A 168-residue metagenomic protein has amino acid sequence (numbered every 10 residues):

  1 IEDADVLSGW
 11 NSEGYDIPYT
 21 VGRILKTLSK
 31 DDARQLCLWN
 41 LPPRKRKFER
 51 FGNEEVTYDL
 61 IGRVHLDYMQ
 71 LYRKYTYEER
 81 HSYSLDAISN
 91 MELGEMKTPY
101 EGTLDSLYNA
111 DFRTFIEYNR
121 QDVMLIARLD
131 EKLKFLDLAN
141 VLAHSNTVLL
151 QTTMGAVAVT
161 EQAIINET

Functional and structural regions predicted by a protein language model:
I1-T20: Proline-aspartate-enriched helix->loop->beta-strand connector
D5-L7, E78-H81, G94, T98-P99 (+2 more regions): Intrinsically disordered or highly flexible coil/loop and linker segments, enriched in small and charged/polar residues
S8, G62-V64, D137, N166: Structural beta-strand/beta-sheet cores of well-ordered domains, especially the beta-sheet scaffolds that support
W10-S12, M69-Q70, G102-D105, A139-H144: Acidic carboxylate-rich catalytic motifs and surrounding loops in phosphoryl-/glycosyl-chemistry enzymes
I17, K26, D31-V123: Active-site-proximal helix-loop-helix substrate-binding element of RNase H-like nuclease domains
Y19-G22, R128: Alpha-helical scaffolding segments of alpha/beta enzyme cores, especially the outer helices of TIM-barrel or partial
D105-T168: Common nucleic-acid-contacting/processivity interface regions adjacent to the catalytic cores of nucleic-acid enzymes
